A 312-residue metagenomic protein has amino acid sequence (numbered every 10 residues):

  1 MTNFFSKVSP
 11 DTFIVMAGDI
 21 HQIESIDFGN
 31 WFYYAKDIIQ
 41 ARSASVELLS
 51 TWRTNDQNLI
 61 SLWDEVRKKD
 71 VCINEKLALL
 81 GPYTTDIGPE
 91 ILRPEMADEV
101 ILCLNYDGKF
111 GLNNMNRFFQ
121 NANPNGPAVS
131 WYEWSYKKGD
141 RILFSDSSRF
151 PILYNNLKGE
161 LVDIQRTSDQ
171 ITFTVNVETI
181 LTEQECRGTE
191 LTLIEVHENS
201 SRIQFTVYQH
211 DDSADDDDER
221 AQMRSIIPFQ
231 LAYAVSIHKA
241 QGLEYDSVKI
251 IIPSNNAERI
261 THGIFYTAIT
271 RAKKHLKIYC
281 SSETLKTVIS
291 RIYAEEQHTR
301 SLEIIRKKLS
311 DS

Functional and structural regions predicted by a protein language model:
M1-T2, H262: Short, well-ordered alpha-helical scaffold segments within catalytic/effector domains
T2, S6-T12, A17-S168, T172-T174 (+1 more regions): Conserved helicase motor core of P-loop NTPases
D11, D98, Y245, A272-K273: Short, well-ordered alpha-helix to beta-strand connector turns
S25-F28, S50, T54, P228-L231 (+2 more regions): Generic structural "secondary-structure junction" signal
A44, M223, A272-H275: Intrinsically disordered, low-complexity Ser/Thr/Pro-rich tracts
E95-M96, L112-N121, Q222-I226, Y233-A234 (+2 more regions): Charged, low-complexity, helix-prone segments enriched in Lys/Glu/Asp/Gln
N125-Y266: Conserved nucleotide-binding/hydrolysis modules and their immediate coupling elements across P-loop/ASCE NTPase motors
S247-S312: Helicase C-terminal subdomain and adjacent C-terminal extension
